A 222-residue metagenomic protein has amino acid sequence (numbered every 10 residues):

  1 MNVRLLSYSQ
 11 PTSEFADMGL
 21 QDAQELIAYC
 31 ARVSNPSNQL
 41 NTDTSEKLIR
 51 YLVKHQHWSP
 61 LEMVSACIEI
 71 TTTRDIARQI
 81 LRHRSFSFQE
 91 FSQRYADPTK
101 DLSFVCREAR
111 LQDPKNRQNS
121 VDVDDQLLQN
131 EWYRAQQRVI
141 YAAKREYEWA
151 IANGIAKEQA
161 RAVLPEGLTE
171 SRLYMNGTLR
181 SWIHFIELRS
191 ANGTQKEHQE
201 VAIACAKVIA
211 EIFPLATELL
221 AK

Functional and structural regions predicted by a protein language model:
M1-K222: Family-specific signature for flavin-dependent thymidylate synthase
